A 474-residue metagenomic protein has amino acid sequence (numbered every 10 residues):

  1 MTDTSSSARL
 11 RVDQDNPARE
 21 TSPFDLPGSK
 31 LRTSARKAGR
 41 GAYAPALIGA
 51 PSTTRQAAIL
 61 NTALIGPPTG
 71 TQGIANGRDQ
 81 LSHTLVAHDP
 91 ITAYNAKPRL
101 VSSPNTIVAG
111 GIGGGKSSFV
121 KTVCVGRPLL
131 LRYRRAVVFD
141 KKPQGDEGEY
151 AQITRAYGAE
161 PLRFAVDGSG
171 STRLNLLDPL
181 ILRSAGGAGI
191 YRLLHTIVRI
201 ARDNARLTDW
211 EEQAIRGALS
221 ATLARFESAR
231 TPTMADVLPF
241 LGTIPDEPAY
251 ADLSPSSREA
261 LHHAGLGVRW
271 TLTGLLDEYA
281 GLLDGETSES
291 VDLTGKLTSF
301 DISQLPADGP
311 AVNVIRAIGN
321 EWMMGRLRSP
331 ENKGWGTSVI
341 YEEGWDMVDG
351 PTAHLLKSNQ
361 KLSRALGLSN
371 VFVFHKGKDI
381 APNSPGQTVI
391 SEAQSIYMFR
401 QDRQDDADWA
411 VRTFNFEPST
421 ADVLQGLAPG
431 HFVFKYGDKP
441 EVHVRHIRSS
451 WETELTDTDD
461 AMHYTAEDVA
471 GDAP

Functional and structural regions predicted by a protein language model:
M1-I107, S450, M462-P474: Basic- and hydrophobic-enriched, low-structure N-terminal and domain-boundary segments that flank ATP-binding catalytic
A58-N76, Q80-L81, A151-A159, N175-L368 (+3 more regions): P-loop NTPase motor domains
L85, V138, P161-R163, L297-S299 (+1 more regions): Conserved beta-strand scaffold positions in the cores of enzyme catalytic domains, especially in NTP/NDP-utilizing
H88, K97-P98, N105-G111, S117-S220: Switch/coupling segment of Walker-type NTPase motor domains
T92-Y94, R99-G114, K121-C124, S303-V423 (+1 more regions): Conserved P-loop NTPase motor cores
Y94-N95, G115, Q144-A151, G170-T172 (+8 more regions): Flexible loop/turn segments at secondary-structure boundaries
R99, L176, A185-A188, E227 (+4 more regions): Short conserved micro-motifs at the rims of enzyme active sites and ligand-binding pockets
P418-M462: Conserved P-loop NTPase
